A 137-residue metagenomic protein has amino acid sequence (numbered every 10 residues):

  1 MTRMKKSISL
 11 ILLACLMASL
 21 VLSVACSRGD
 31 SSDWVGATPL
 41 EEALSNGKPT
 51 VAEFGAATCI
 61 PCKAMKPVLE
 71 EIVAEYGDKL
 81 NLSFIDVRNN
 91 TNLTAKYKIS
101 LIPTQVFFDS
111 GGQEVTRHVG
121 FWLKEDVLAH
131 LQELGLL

Functional and structural regions predicted by a protein language model:
L22-A25: C-terminal motif of bacterial Sec signal peptides marking the signal peptidase cleavage site
S27-G29: Bacterial signal peptide processing site
S32-K48: A short beta-strand-turn-helix
S45-A57: Short active-site neighborhood of thiol/selenol oxidoreductases, capturing the structured segment around
K63-Y76: Typically the conserved alpha-helix immediately C-terminal to a functionally engaged Cys/Sec in thioredoxin-like
V73, D78-T91: Thiol-based oxidoreductase modules, predominantly thioredoxin-like and allied folds used for disulfide exchange
Y97-V106: Structural micro-motif
F107-L137: Non-catalytic, surface beta->alpha helical segment in thiol-disulfide oxidoreductase systems
